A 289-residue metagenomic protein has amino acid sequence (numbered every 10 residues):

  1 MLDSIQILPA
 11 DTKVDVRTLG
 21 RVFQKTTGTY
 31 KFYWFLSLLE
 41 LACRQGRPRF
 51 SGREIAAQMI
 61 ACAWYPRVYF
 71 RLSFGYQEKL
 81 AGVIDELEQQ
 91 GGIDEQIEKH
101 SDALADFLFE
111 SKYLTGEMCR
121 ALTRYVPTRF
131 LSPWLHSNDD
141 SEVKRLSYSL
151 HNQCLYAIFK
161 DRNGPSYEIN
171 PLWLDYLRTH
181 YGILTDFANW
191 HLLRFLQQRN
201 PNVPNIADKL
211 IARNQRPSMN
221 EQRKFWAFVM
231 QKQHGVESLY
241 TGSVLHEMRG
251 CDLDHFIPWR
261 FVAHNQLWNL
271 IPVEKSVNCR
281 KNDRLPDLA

Functional and structural regions predicted by a protein language model:
M1-Q222: Mixed-charge, low-complexity interaction segments
T12, K31, Q231-H234, R249-D252 (+1 more regions): Active-site-proximal structural scaffolding
V22-Y30, R47, W226-M230, P258 (+1 more regions): Conserved aromatic-histidine-acidic binding/catalytic patches
R194-G250, R280-K281: Betabetaalpha-Me/HNH-type nuclease active-site subdomain
L239-P272, K281-P286: Histidine-centered nuclease catalytic patch
